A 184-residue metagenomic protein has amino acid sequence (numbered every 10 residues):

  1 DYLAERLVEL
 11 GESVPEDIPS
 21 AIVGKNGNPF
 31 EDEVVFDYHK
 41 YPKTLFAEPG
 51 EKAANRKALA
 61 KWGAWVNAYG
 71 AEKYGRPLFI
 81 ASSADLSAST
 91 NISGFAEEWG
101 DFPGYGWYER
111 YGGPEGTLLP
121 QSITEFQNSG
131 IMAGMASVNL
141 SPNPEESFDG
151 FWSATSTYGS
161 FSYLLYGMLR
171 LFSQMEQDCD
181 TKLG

Functional and structural regions predicted by a protein language model:
D1-G184: Thiamine diphosphate
